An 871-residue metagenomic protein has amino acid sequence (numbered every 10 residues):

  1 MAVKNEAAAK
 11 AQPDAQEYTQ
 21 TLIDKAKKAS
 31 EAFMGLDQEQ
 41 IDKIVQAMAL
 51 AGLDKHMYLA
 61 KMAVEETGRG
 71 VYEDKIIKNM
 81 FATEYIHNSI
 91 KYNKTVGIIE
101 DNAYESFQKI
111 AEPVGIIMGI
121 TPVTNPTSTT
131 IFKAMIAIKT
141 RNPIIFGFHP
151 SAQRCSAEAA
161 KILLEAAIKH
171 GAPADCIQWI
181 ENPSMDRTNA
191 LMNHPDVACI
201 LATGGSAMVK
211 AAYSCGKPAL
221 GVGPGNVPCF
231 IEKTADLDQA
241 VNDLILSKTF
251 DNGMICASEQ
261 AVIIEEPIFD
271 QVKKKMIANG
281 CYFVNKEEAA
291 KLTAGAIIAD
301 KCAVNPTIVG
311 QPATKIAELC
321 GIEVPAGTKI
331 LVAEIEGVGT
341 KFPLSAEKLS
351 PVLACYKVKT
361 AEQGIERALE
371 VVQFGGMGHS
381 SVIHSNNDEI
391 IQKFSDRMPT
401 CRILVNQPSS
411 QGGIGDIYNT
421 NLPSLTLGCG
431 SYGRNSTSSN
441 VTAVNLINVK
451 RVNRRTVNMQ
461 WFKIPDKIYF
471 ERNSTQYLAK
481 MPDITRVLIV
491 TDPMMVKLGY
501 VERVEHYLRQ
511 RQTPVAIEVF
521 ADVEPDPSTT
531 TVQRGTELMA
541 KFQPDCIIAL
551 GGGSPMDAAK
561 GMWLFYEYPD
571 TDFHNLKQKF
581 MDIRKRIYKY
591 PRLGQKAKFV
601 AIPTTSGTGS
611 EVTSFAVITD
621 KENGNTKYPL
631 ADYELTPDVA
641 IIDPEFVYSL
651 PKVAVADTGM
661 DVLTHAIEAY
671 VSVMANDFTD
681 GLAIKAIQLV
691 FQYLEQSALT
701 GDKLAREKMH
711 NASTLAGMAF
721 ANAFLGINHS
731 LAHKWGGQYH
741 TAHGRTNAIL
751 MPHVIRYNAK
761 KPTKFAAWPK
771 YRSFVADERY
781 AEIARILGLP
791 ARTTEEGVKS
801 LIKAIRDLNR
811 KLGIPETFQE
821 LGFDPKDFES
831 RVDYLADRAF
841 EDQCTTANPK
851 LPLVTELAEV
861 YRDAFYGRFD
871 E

Functional and structural regions predicted by a protein language model:
A2-Q108, I136: N-terminal Rossmann-like NAD(P)+-binding subdomain of aldehyde/semialdehyde dehydrogenases
N5-E6, P13, I131, V209-G339: ALDH superfamily catalytic-core signature
M34, I322-N458: Conserved C-terminal structural/oligomerization subdomain of aldehyde/semialdehyde dehydrogenase
I90, A159, T530-E645: Glycine/threonine-rich beta-strand-loop-alpha-helix active-site module that forms ligand/phosphate-binding
I98-Q239: Rossmann-like NAD(P) dinucleotide-binding subdomain of oxidoreductase/dehydrogenase enzymes
D270, A278, V612-A723: Carboxylate- and glycine-rich phosphate/diphosphate-binding segment that chelates Mg2+/Mn2+
Q460-C546, F818: ATP/NTP phosphate-donor binding region
Q738, G744-E829: Gly/Pro-rich interdomain helix-loop hinge
